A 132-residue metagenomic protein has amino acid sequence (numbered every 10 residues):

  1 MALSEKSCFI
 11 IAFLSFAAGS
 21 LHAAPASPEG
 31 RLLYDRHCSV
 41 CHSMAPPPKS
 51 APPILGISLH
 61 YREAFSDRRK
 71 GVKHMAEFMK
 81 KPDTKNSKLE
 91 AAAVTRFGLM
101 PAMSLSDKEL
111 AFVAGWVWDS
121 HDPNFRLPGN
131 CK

Functional and structural regions predicted by a protein language model:
M1-S4: N-terminal secretory signal peptides that target proteins for export/translocation
C8-G19: Bacterial N-terminal signal peptides
A17-L33, G71: Electrostatic cytochrome c docking/interface patches
S27, R31, P47, F65-R68 (+1 more regions): Solvent-exposed, acidic/flexible segments
Y34-A45, V113, V117: The canonical Cys-X-X-Cys-His
A45-A76, L99-P101: Gly/Gly-Pro-rich "capping" loops immediately C-terminal to redox-active cysteine motifs in periplasmic/lumenal
E77, R96-P128: C-terminal capping alpha-helices of c-type cytochrome domains
P82-E90, N124: Substrate-binding/catalytic groove segments of enzymes that remodel or degrade extracellular structural polymers
